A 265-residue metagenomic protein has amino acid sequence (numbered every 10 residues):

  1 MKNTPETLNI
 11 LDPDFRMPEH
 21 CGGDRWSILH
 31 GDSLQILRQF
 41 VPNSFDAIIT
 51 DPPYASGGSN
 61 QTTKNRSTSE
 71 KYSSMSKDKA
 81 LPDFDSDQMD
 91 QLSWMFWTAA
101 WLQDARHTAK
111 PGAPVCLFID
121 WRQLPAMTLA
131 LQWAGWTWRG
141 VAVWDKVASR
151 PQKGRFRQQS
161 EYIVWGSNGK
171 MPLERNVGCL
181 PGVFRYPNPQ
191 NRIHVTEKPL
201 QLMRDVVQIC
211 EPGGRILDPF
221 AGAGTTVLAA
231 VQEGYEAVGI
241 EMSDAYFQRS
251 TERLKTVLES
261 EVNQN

Functional and structural regions predicted by a protein language model:
M1-A148, G154, Q158, K170-P172 (+1 more regions): S-adenosyl-L-methionine-dependent nucleic acid methyltransferase catalytic domains
Q159-I163: Short hydrophobic/aromatic beta-strand or adjacent loop that forms the aromatic wall/cage of a ligand/substrate-binding
